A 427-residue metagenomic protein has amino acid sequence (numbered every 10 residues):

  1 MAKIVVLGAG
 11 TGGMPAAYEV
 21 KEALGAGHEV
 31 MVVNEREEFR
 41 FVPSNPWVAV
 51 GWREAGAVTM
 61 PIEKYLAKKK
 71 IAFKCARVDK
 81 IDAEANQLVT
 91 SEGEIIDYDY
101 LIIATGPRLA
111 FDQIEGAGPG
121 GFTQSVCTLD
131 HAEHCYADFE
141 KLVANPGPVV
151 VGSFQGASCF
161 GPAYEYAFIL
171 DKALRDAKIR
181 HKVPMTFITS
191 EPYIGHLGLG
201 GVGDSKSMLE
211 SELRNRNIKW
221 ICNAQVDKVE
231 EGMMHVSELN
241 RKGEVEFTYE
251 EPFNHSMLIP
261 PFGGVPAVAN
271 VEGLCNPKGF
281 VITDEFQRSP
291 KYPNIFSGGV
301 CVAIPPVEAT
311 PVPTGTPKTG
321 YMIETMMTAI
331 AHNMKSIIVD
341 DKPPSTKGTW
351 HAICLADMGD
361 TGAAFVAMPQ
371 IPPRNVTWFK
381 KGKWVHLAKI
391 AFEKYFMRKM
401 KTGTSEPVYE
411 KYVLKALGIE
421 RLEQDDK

Functional and structural regions predicted by a protein language model:
A2-A72, Q155-L199, L417, D426: Beta1-alpha1 glycine-rich phosphate/pyrophosphate-binding loop at the start of Rossmann-like nucleotide-binding domains
E29, K68, A72-I81, I96 (+2 more regions): A Rossmann-like FAD-binding core segment of flavoenzymes
K68-E165, I169-K178, E246, M257: FAD-binding core/adjacent interface of flavoenzyme oxidoreductases
L109-A110, G118-N145, P252-T325: FAD-site-proximal beta/loop scaffold in flavoenzymes
N145-G147, I179-M185, I337-W350: A short alpha-helix-loop-beta-strand transition element characteristic of N-terminal alpha/beta dinucleotide-binding
K172, T319-G348: Internal hydrophobic alpha-helix adjacent to the cofactor/substrate pocket in enzyme cavities
T346-A364: Flavin (FAD/FMN) cofactor-binding core of flavoprotein oxidoreductases
A364-K427: C-terminal auxiliary extensions adjacent to catalytic cores
